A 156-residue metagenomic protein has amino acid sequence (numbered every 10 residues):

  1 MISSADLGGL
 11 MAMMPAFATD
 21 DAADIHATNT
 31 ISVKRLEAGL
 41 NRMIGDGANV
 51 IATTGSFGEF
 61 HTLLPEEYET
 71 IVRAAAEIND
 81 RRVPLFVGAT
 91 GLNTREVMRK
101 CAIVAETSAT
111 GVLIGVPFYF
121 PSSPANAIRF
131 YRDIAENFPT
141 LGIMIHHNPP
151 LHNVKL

Functional and structural regions predicted by a protein language model:
I2-K155: Active-site beta->alpha loop and helix N-cap motifs at the rims of alpha/beta catalytic domains
